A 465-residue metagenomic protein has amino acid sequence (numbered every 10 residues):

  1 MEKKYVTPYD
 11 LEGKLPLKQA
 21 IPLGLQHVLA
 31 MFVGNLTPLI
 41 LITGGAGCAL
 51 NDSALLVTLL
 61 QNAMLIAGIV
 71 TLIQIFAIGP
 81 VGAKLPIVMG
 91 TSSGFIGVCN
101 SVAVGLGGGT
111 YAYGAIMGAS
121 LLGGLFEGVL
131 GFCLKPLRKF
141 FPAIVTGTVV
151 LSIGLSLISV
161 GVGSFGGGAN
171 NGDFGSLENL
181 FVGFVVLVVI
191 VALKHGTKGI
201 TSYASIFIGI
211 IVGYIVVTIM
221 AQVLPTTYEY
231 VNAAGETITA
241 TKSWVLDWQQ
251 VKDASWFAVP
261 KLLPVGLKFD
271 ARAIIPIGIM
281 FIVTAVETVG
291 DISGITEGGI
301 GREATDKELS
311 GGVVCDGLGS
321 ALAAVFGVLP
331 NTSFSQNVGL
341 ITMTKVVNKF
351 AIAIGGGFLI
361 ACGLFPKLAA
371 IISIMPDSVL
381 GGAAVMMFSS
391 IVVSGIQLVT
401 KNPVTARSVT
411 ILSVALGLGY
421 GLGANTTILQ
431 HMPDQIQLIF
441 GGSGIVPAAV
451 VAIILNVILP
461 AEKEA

Functional and structural regions predicted by a protein language model:
M1-P16: Short, Lys/Arg-rich, polar N-terminal cytosolic tail immediately upstream of the first transmembrane signal-anchor
E2-Y5, N35-L39, T43, V185-G196 (+6 more regions): Juxtamembrane interface elements at the cytosolic ends of transmembrane helices in multi-pass membrane proteins
E12, L17, T43-K84, I275-K349: Membrane-embedded helical hairpins/re-entrant loop segments and their flanking transmembrane helices within multi-pass
I21-L39, T91-I96: The first (N-terminal) embedded transmembrane alpha-helix
N35-L36, G213-Q222, E229-S320, A324 (+1 more regions): Membrane-embedded hairpin module used as a gating/binding unit in multi-pass transport and secretion proteins
L59, P80-F95, K139-T148, S202-I208 (+4 more regions): Short, non-helical or kinked segments that cap or interrupt transmembrane helices
N100-V104, K194, N337-I352, G357-G363: Interfacial segments of multi-pass membrane proteins
V104-V223, G356-A465: Membrane-embedded alpha-helical modules
